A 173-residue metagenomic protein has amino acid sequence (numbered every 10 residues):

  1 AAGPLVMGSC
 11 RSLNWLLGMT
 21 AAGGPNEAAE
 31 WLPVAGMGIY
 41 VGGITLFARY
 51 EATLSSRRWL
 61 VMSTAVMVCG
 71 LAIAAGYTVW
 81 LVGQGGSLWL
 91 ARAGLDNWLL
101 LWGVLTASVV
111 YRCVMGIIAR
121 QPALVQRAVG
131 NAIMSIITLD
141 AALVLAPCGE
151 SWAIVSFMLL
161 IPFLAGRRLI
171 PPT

Functional and structural regions predicted by a protein language model:
M7-T173: C-terminal membrane-associated helical module and adjoining short loops/tails
